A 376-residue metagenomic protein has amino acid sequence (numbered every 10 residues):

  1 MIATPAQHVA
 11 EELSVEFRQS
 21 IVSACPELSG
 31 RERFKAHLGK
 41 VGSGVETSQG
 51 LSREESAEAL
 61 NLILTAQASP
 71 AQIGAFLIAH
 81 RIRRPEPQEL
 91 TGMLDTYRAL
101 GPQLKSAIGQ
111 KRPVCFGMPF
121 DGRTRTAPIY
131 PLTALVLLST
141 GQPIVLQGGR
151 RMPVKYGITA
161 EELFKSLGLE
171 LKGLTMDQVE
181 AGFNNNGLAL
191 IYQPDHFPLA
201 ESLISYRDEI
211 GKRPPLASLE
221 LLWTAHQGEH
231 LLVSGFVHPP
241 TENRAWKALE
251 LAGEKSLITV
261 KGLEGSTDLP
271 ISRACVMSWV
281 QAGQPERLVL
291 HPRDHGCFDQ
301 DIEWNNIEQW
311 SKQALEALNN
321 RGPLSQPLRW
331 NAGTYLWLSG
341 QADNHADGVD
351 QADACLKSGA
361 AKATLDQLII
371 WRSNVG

Functional and structural regions predicted by a protein language model:
I2-T126, L138-T140, I144, G296-D301 (+3 more regions): Acidic, glycine/proline-rich low-complexity segments that act as flexible tails and inter-domain linkers
F76, F164, E220, A332 (+1 more regions): Residue-level signal for inorganic ion chemistry
G109-G182: A generic, well-ordered mixed alpha/beta core segment in the N-terminal half of proteins
R112-C115, Q142-V145, E162, G187-P194 (+5 more regions): Structural motif
L174-F236: Phosphate/diphosphate-binding glycine-rich loops and adjacent basic-rich segments that engage nucleotide
S205, G228-L269, R273-A274: Glycine-rich ThDP/TPP pyrophosphate-binding loop and its adjacent helix/strand module within ThDP-dependent enzymes
D294-I307, R321-R329: Short glycine/threonine-rich catalytic loop with a Thr-x-Gly-x-Asp
L328-S339: Short, small-residue alpha-helix embedded
